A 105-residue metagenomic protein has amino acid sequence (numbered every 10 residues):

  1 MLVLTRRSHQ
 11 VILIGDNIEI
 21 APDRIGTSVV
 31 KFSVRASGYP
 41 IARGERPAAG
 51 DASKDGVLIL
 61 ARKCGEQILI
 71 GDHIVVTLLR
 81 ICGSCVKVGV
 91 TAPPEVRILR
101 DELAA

Functional and structural regions predicted by a protein language model:
M1-A105: Compact, glycine-rich, soluble single-domain proteins
